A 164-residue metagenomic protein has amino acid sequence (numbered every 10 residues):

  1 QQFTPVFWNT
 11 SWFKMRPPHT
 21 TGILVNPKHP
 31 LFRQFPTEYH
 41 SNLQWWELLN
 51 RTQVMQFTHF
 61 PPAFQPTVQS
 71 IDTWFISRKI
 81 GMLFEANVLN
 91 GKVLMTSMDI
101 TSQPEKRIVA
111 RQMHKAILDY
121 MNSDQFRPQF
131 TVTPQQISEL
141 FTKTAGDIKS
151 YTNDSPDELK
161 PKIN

Functional and structural regions predicted by a protein language model:
T4-I108, Q125-N164: Catalytic beta-strand/loop cores that center a nucleophilic Ser/Cys/Thr and support acyl-enzyme chemistry
V109-N122: Short amphipathic C-terminal alpha-helix that caps PH/PH-like domains
